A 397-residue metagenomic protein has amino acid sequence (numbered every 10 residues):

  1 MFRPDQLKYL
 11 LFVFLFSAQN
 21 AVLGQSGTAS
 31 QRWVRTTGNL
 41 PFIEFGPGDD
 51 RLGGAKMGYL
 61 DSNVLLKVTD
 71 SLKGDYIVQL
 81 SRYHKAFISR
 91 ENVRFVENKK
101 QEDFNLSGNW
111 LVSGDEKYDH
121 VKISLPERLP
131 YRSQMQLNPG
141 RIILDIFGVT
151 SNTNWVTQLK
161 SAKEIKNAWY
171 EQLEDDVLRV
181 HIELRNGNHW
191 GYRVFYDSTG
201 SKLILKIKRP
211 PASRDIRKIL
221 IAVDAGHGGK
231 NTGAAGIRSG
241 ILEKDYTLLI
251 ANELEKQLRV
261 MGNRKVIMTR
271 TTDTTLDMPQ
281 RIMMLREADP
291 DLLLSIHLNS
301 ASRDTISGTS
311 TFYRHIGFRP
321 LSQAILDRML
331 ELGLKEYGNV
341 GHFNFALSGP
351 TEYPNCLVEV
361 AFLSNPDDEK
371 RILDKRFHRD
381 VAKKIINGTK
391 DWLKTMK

Functional and structural regions predicted by a protein language model:
M1-S26: Bacterial Sec-dependent N-terminal signal peptides
F2, L23-A222, K230-N231, S239-L242 (+5 more regions): Short linear recognition/processing motifs and adjacent strand/loop elements at protein termini and domain edges
L10, N20, V34, I77 (+4 more regions): Compositionally biased, intrinsically disordered low-complexity regions enriched in proline and serine
A21-V22, V93, L330, F377: A generic structural signal for secondary-structure junctions that act as hinges or helix/strand caps at the edges
L144, S213, K218-I219, T232-K397: Active-site-proximal helix/loop segments of hydrolytic enzymes
D224-H227, T309-T311: Substrate-binding/active-site groove segments that recognize and process beta-1,4-linked N-acetyl-hexosamine
